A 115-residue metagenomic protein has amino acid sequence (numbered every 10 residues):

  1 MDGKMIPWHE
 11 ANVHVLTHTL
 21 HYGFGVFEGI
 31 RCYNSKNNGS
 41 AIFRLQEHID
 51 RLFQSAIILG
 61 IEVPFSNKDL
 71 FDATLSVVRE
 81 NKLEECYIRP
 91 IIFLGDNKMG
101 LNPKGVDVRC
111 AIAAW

Functional and structural regions predicted by a protein language model:
M1-W115: Conserved alpha/beta cores of soluble small-molecule-handling proteins
